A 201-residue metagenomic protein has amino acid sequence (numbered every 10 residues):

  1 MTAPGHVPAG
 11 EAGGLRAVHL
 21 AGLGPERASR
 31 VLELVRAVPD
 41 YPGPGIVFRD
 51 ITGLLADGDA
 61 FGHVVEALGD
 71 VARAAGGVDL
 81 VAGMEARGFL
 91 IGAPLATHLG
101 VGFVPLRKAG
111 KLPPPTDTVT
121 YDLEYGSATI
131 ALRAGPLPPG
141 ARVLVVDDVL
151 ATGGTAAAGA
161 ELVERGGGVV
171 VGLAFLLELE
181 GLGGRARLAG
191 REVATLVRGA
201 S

Functional and structural regions predicted by a protein language model:
M1-S201: PRPP-associated nucleotide enzymes
